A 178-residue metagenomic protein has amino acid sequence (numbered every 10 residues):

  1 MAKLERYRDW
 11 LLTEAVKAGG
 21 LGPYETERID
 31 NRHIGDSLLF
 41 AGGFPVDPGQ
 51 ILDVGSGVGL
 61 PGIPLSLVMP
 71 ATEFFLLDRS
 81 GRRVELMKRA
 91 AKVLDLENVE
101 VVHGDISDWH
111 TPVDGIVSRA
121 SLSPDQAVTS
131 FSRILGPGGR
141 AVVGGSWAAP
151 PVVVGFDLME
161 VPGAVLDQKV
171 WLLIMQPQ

Functional and structural regions predicted by a protein language model:
M1-P48, L52, R82-E97: Class I SAM-dependent transferase core
L12-K17, L65, D105-S107: Short amphipathic alpha-helical segments, especially helix-boundary/capping motifs
S37, L60-I63: Acidic, metal-associated active-site segment
F44-P45, S66-V68: Short, charge-rich binding segments
I51-V54, L65, F74: Hydrophobic packing within well-folded, soluble alpha/beta domains
G55-G59: Class I SAM-dependent methyltransferase "Motif I" SAM/SAH-binding loop
G62, M69-Q178: S-adenosylmethionine
